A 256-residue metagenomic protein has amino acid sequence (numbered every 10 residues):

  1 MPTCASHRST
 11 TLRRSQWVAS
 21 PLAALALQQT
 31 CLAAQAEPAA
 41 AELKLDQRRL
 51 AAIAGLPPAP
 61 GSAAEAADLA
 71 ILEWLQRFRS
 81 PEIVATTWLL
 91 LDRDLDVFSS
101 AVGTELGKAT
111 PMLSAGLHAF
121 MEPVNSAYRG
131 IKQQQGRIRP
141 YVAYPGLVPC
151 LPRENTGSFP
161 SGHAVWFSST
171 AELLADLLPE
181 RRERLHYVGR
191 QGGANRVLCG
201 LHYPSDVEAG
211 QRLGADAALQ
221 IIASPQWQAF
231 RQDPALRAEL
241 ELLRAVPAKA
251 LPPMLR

Functional and structural regions predicted by a protein language model:
M1, L12-V18: N-terminal export leaders
R13-S15, Q28, G162, S205: Residue-level micro-sites within transmembrane alpha helices that shape and flank functional polar/acidic positions
Q16-A34: N-terminal export signals
A36-L198, Q220, R231, A238 (+2 more regions): Hydrophobic alpha-helical bundle signature of multipass membrane enzymes
Q191-I222: Interfacial helix-loop-helix junctions of multi-pass membrane proteins
